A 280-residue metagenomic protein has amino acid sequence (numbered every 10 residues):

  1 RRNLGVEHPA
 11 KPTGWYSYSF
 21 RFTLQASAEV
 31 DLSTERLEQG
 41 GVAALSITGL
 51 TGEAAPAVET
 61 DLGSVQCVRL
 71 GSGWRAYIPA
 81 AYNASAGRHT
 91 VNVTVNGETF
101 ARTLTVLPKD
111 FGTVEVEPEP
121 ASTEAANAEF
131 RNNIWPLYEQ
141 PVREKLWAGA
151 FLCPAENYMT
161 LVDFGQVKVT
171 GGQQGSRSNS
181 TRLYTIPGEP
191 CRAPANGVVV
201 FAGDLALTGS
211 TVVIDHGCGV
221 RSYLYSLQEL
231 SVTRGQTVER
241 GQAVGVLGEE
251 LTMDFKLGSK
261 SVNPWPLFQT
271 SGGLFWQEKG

Functional and structural regions predicted by a protein language model:
R2-P12: Short, solvent-exposed loop/turn segments at the edges of extracellular beta-sandwich modules
T13-S19, E98-R102: Extracellular and select intracellular beta-sandwich modules with Ser/Thr-enriched, small-residue motifs on
Y18, W74-I78, T181: Short strand-edge motifs at loop-to-beta-strand transitions and within beta-strands of extracellular beta-rich domains
L24-T103, P108: Cationic-aromatic interfacial patches
T103-T208: Surface-exposed, glycine-biased beta-strand/turn segments
N179, A193-Q228, E250-M253: Zn2+-dependent peptidoglycan hydrolase active-site motif and core
P190-V200, V232-L247: Short, well-structured beta-strand-loop connectors
V212-D215, Q236-G280: Conserved, short, structured surface segments that act as functional micro-motifs
